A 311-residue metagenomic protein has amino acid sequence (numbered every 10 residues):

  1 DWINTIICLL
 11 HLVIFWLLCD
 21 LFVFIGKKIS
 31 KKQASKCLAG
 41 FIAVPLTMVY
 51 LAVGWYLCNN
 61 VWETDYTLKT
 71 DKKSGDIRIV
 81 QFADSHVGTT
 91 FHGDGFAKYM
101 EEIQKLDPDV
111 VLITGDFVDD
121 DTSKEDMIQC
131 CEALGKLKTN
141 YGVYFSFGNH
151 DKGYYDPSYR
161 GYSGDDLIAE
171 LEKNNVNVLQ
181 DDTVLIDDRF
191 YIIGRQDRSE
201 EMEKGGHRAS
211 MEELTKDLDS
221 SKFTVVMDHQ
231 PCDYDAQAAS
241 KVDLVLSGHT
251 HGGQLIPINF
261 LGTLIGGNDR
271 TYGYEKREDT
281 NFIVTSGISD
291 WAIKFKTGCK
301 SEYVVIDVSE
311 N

Functional and structural regions predicted by a protein language model:
D1-N59: Non-catalytic terminal accessory segments
G26-F41, E63-K73, K98-D107, D279: Alpha-helical membrane-embedding segments and immediately adjacent membrane-interface amphipathic helices
T47-K72, G88-D94: Hydrophobic alpha-helical transmembrane segments in integral membrane proteins
D71-N311: Soluble catalytic domains of enzymes that build or remodel membrane lipids, polysaccharides, and related
